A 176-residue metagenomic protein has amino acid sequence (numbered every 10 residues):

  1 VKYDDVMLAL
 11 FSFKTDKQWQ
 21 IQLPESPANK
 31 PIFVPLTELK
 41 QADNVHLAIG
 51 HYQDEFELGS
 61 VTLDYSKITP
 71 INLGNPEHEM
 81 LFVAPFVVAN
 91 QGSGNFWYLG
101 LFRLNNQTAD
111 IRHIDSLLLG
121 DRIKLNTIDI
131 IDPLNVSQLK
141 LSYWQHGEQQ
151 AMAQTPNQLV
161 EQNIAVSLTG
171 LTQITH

Functional and structural regions predicted by a protein language model:
V1-P70, I174-H176: Terminal domain-start segments
L39, G92-F96, M152-L159: Short, solvent-exposed loop/turn segments at conserved positions within beta-propeller repeat blades
T62-N75, T127-L134: Beta-propeller blade termini
N72-V87, N135-S142: Acidic/hydrophobic-patterned starts of short beta strands in beta-sheet-rich repeat architectures
V88-G92, H146-Q149: Short glycine/acidic-enriched loop and turn motifs that connect beta-strands
A89-F96, G120-R122: His-enriched metal-coordination microenvironments in redox/metal-binding proteins
G94-I114: Beta-propeller blade repeat segments, especially FG-GAP/WD-type strand-to-loop junctions in 6- to 7-bladed propeller
T108-S167, T172-H176: Short aromatic loop motif centered on NTY/YTY
